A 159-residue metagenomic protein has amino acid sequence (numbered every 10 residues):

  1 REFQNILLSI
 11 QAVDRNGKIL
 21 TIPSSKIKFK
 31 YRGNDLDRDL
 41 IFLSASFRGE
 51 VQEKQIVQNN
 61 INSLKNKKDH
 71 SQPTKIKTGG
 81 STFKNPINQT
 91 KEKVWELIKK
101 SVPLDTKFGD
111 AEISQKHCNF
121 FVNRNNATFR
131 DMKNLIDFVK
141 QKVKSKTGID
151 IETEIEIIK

Functional and structural regions predicted by a protein language model:
R1-L8, T78, K84: A gly/ser-rich beta-alpha-beta helix-loop segment of oxidoreductase catalytic cores
D14, I19-D137, Q141-K142, K146 (+1 more regions): Phosphate/pyrophosphate- and phosphate-bearing ligand-binding catalytic cores of soluble enzymes
